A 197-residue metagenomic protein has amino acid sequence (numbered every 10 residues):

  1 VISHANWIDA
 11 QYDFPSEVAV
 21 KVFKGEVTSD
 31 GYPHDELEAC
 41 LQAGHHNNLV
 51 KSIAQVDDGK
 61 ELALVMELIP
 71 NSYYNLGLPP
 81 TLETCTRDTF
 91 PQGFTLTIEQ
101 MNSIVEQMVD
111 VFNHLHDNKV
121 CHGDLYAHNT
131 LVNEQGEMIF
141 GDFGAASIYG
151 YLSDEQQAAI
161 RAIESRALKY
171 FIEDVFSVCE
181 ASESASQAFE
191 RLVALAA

Functional and structural regions predicted by a protein language model:
V1-A39: ATP-binding glycine-rich loop module of kinase domains
E38-N47: Structural motif at the C-terminus of the N-lobe alphaC helix and the adjacent alphaC-beta4 loop of the Hanks-type
K51-L62: Short beta-strand micro-motifs within the conserved protein kinase catalytic domain, predominantly in the N-lobe
L64-S72: Short pocket-lining segment of the protein kinase catalytic domain that shapes the ATP-binding cleft
Y74-T95: AlphaC helix of the protein kinase catalytic domain
I104-V105: Activation segment signature within eukaryotic-like protein kinase domains
H116-V132: Catalytic-loop of the protein kinase fold
M138-A196: C-lobe/activation-segment region of protein kinase-like
